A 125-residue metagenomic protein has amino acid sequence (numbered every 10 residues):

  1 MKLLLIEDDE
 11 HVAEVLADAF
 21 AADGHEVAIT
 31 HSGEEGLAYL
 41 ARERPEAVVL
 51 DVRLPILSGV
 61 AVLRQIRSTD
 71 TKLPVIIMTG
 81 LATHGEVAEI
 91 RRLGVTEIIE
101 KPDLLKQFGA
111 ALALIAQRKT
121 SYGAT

Functional and structural regions predicted by a protein language model:
E7: Conserved acidic carboxylate
E14-A22: Charged docking surfaces used in two-component/phosphorelay signaling
I29-A47: Acidic, metal-coordinating helix/loop segments flanking the phosphotransfer/catalytic sites of two-component signaling
S32, S58-A61: Acidic catalytic/metal-coordinating carboxylates
A38, V60-T71: Short amphipathic alpha-helix used as the core "switch/output" element in two-component signaling
P55, T83: The feature encodes the CheY-like receiver
G85, D103-A113: C-terminal output helix
